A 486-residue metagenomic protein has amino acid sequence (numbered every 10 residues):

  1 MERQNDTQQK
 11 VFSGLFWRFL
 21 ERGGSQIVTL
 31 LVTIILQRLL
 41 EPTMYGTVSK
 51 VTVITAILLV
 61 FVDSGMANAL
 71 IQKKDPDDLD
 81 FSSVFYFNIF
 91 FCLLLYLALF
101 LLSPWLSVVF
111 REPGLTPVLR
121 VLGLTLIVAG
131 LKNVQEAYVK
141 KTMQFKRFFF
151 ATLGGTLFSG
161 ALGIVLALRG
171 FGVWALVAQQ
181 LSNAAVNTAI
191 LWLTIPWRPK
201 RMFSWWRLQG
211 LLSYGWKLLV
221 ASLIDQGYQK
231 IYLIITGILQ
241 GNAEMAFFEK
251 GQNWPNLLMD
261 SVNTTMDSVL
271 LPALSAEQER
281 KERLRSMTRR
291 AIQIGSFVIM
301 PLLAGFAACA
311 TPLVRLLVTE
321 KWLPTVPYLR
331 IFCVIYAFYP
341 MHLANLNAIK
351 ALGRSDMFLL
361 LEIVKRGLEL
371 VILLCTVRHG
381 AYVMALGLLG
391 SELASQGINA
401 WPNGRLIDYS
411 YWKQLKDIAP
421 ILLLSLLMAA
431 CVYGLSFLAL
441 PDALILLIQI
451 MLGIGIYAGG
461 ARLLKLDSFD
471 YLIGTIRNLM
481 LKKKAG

Functional and structural regions predicted by a protein language model:
M1-L30, N68-I71, D75-Y86, L115 (+5 more regions): N-terminal membrane topogenesis motif
M1-T7, V11, K146, A189-I234 (+3 more regions): Interhelical loop/hinge segments that connect adjacent transmembrane helices in multipass membrane
E2-R3, W401-G404, Y409-Y411, I418 (+1 more regions): Membrane-proximal transmembrane or re-entrant/amphipathic helices at the cytosolic face
T7-M66, F90-S103, R120, T125 (+4 more regions): Signature of the first transmembrane helix
Q8-F12, A69-D78, V128-A151, V165 (+5 more regions): Membrane-interface junctions at transmembrane-helix termini in multi-pass inner-membrane proteins
G14-T29, G155, L176-Q179, N183 (+8 more regions): Transmembrane helical elements of multi-pass membrane transporters/channels
T29, F61-D78, K140-K141, P199 (+3 more regions): Helix-loop junctions and terminal segments of transmembrane helices in multi-pass membrane transport/translocation
T116-G123, A151-P196, G210-Y214, F247-Q252 (+4 more regions): Hydrophobic alpha-helical transmembrane segments
